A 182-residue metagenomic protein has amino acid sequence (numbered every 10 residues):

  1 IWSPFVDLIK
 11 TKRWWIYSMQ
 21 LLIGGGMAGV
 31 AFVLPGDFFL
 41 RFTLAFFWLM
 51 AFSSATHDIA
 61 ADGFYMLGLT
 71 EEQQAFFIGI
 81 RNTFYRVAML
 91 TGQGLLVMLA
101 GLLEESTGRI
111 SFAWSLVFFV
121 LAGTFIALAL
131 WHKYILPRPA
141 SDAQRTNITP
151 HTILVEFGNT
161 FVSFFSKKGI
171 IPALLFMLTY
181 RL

Functional and structural regions predicted by a protein language model:
I1-T11: Helix-to-loop junctions at the C-terminal end of transmembrane segments in multipass secondary transporters
V6, Y65-T70: Helix-terminus/helix-capping segments at the ends of transmembrane helices and short amphipathic helices
W14-I16, V117: Juxtamembrane helix-start motifs in multi-pass secondary transporters
I16-F39: C-terminal ends and interior cores of transmembrane alpha-helices in multi-pass membrane transporters/permeases
Q20, G24-M27, F46-F47, A122-A129: A generic transmembrane-helix signature of 12-TM secondary carrier transporters
A31-F42, T56-H57, G68-L182: Intracellular loop-helix junctions on the cytosolic face of multi-pass helical membrane proteins
R41-L49: Paired small-residue
L49-A61: Core transmembrane helices of Major Facilitator Superfamily
